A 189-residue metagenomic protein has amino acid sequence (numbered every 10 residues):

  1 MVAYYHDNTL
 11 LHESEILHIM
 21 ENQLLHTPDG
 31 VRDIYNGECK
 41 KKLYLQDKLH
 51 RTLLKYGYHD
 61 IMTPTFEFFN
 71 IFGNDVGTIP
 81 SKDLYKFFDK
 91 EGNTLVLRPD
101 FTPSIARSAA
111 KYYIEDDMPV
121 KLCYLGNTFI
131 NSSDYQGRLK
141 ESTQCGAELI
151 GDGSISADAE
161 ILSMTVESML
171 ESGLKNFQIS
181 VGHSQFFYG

Functional and structural regions predicted by a protein language model:
D7-T9, E13, I19: Short hydrophobic alpha-helical segments enriched in small aliphatic residues
I19-G189: TRNA-recognition modules of translation machinery and tRNA-sensing kinases, especially anticodon-binding
